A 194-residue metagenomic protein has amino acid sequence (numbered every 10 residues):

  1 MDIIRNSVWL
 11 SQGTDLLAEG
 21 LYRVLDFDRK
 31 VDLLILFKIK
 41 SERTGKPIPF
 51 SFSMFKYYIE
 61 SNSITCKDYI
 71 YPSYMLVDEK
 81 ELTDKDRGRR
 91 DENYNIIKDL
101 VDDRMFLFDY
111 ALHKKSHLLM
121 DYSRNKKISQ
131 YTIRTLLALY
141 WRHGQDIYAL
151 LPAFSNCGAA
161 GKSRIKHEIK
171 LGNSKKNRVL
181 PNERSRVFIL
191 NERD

Functional and structural regions predicted by a protein language model:
M1-D194: Secondary-structure boundary/capping micro-motif
